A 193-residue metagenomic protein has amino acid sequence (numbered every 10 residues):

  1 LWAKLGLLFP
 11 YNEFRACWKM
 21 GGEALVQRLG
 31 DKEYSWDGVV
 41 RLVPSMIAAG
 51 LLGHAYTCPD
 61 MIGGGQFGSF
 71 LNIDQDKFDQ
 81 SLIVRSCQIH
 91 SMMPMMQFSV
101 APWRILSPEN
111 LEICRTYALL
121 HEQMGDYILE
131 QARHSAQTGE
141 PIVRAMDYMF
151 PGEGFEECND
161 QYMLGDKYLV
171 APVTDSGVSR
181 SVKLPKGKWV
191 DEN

Functional and structural regions predicted by a protein language model:
L1-N193: Catalytic-domain carbohydrate-binding cleft regions of carbohydrate-active enzymes
